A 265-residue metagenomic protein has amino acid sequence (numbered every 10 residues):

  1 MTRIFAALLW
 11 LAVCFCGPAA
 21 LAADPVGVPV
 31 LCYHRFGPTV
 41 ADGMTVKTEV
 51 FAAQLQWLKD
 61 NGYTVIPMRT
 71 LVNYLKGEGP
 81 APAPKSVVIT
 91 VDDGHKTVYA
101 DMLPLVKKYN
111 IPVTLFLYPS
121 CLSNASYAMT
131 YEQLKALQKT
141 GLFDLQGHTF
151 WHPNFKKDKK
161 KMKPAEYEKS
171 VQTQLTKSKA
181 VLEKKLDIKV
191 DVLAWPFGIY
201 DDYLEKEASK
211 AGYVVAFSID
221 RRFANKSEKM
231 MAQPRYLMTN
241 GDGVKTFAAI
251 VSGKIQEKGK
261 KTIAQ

Functional and structural regions predicted by a protein language model:
M1-I4: Positively charged n-region of N-terminal signal peptides that target proteins for export
A6-P18: Bacterial N-terminal signal peptides
A20-V87, D242, I250-Q265: N-terminal pre-catalytic segment of deacetylase/amide-hydrolase enzymes
V26, L31-P38, P84-V87, H95-T97 (+2 more regions): Metal-dependent polysaccharide deacetylase catalytic core of the NodB/CE4 family, i.e., the active-site-bearing domain
G43, I66-L71, Y118, K189-W195 (+1 more regions): Surface-exposed patches in mature extracellular/periplasmic domains of secreted proteins
I199-V215: Short, electropositive alpha-helical surface patch
R222, S227-A249: A cross-kingdom marker for long, charged
